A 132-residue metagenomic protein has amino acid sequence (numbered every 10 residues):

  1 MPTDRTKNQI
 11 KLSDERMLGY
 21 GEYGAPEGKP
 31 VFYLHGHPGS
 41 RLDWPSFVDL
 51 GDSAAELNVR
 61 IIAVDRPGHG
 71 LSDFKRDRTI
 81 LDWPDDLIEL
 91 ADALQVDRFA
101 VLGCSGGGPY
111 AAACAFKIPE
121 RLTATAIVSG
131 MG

Functional and structural regions predicted by a protein language model:
M1-E22: N-terminal cap/lid segment of alpha/beta-hydrolase-fold proteins
D4-R5, P26, G107: A structural signal for the main folded, soluble domain(s) of proteins
L12-D14, P26, Q95: Short loop/turn positions at the edges of beta-strands in beta-sheet-rich folds
R16-L71: Conserved HGGG/HGGXW glycine-rich cap/lid loop of the alpha/beta-hydrolase fold
S53, L90, A113-K117: Hydrophobic/aromatic ligand-binding patch that stacks against planar heteroaromatic rings of cofactors or nucleotides
D73-D77: Short, solvent-exposed loop/turn segments at secondary-structure boundaries
D82-A100: Conserved acidic catalytic loop of the alpha/beta-hydrolase fold
D97-G132: Conserved hydrolase catalytic core segment
